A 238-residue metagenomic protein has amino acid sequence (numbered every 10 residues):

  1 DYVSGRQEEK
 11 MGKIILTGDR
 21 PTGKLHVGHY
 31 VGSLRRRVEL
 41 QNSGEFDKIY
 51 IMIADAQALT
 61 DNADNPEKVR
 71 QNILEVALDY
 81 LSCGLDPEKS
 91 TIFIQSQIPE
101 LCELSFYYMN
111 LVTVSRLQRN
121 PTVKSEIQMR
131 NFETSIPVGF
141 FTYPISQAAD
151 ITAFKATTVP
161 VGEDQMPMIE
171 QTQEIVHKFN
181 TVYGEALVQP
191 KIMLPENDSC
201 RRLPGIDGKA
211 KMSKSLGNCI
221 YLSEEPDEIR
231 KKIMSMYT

Functional and structural regions predicted by a protein language model:
D1-T22, Q41-D47, L78, S82 (+5 more regions): Non-catalytic terminal extensions that flank enzyme cores
S4-G5, T22, A58, A153 (+2 more regions): Low-complexity, compositionally biased segments
G12-A149: N-terminal Rossmann-like or analogous alpha/beta NTP/dinucleotide-binding catalytic cores that position adenine
K124-T238: Active-site cores that bind ATP or allylic diphosphates and position pyrophosphate for catalysis
